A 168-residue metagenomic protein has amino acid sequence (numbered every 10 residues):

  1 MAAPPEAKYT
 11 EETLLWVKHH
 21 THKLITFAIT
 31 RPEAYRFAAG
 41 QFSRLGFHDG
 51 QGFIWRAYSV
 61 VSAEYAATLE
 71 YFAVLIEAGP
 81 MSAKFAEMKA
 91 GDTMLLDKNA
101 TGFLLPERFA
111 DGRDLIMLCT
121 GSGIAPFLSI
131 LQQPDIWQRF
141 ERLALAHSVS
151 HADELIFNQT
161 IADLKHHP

Functional and structural regions predicted by a protein language model:
A2-D92: Ferredoxin-reductase
P4-A7, P80-P168: FNR/FR-type flavoprotein reductase catalytic core
